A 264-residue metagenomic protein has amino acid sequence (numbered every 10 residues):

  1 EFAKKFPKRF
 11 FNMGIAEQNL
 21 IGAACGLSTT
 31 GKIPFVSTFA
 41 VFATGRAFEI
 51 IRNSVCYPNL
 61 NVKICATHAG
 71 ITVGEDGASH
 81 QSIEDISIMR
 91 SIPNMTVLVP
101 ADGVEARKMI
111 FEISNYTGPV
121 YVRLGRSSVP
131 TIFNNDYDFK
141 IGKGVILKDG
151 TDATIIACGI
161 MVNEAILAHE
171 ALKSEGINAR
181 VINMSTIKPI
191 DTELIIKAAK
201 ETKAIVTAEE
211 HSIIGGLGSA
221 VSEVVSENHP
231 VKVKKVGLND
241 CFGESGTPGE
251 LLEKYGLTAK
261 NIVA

Functional and structural regions predicted by a protein language model:
E1-K4, V73-G74, G125-A264: Thiamine diphosphate
E1-R123, S128, A259: Thiamine diphosphate
